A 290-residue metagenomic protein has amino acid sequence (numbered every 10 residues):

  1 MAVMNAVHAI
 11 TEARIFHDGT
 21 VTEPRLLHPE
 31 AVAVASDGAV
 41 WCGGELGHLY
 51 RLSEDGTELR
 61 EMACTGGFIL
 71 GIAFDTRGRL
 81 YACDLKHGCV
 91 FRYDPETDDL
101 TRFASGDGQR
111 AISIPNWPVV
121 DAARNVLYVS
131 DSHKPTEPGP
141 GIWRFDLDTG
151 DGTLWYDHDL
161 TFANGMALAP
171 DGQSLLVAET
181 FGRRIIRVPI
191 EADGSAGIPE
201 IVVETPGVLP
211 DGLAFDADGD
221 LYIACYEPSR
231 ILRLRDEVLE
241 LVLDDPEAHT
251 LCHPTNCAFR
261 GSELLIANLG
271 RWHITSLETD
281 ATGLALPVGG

Functional and structural regions predicted by a protein language model:
A2-L26, P199: A short helix->beta-strand "capping" segment at the edge of beta-propeller domains
R14, R60-C64, T101-S105, T153-D157 (+3 more regions): Beta-propeller fold detector
T22-D37, L46, T65-A82, G108-K134 (+4 more regions): Beta-rich, blade/repeat-based domains predominating in secreted/periplasmic proteins but also intracellular
W41-E61: Beta-propeller domains
E45, L85-K86, H133-P140, T180-R183 (+1 more regions): Short, solvent-exposed loop/turn segments at conserved positions within beta-propeller repeat blades
H48-Y50, C89-F91, P140-W143, R184-I186 (+2 more regions): A short loop-to-beta-strand structural motif that recurs across blades of beta-propeller domains
S53-T57, D94-D98, D146-G150, P189-G194 (+2 more regions): Short loop/turn segments that connect beta-strands within beta-propeller blades
V90-G150: Hydrophobic alpha-helical segments and helix pairs
